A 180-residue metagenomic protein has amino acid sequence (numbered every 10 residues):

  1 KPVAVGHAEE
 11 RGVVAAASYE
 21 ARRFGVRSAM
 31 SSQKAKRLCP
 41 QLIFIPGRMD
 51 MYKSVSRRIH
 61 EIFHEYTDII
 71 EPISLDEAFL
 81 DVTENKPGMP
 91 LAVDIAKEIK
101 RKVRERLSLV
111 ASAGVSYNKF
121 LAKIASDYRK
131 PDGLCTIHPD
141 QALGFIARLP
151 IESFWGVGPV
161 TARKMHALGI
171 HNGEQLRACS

Functional and structural regions predicted by a protein language model:
K1-S180: Gly/Gly-Pro- and Ser/Thr-rich, intrinsically disordered tail segments characteristic of DNA damage-repair and tolerance
